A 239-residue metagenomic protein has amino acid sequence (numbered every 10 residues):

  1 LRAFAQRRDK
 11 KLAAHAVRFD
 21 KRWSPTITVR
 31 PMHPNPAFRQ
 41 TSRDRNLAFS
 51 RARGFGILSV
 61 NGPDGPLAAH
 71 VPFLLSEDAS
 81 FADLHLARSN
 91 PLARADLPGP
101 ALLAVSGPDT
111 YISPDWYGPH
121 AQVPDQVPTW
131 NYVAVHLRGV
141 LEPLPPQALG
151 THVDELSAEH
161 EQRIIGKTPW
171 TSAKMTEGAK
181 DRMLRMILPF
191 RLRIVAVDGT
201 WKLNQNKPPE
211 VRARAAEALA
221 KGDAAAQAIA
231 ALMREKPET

Functional and structural regions predicted by a protein language model:
L1-R22: N-terminal polybasic/positive-inside topogenic patches
K21-P31, V140-T239: C-terminal edge-of-domain segments
H33-I57: Short, basic/aromatic recognition patches
L47, Q126, A179-R182: A generic local secondary-structure boundary/capping motif
R51-G54, E77-F81, L92, P100 (+2 more regions): Hydrophobic/basic alpha-helical segments enriched in Actinobacteria
A52, L67, D78, L97-P98 (+2 more regions): A short, structural micro-pattern
A52-R88, L103: Short beta-strand segments
R88-H152: Short, structured beta-strand-loop surface elements
